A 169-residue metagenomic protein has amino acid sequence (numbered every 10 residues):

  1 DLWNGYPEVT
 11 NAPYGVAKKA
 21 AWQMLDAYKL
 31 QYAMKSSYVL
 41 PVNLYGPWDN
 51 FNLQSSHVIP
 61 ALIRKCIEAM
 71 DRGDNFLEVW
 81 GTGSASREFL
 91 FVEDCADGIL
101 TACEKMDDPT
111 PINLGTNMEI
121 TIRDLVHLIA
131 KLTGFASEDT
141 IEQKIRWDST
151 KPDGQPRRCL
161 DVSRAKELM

Functional and structural regions predicted by a protein language model:
D1-Y45, D49-Q54: Catalytic helix-loop patch of NAD(P)-dependent Rossmann-fold dehydrogenases
K19-D26, I59-R64, A96-D97, R123: Conserved active-site helix of classical SDR/Rossmann-fold NAD(P)-dependent CH-OH oxidoreductases
L25-Q31, I63-I67, E104: Alpha-helical segments that scaffold the active site and NAD(P)H-binding pocket of short-chain dehydrogenase/reductase
L53-H57, I120: Conserved catalytic/ATP-binding subdomain
E68-M169: C-terminal substrate-binding subdomain of Rossmann-fold SDR/epimerase-dehydratase oxidoreductases
